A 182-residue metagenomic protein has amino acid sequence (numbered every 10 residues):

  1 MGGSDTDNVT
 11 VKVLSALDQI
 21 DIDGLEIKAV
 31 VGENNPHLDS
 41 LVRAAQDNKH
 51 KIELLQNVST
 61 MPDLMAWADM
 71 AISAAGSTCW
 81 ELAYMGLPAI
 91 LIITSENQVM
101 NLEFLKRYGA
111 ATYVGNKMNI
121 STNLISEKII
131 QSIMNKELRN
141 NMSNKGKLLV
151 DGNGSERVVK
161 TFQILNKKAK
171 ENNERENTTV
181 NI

Functional and structural regions predicted by a protein language model:
M1-I182: Nucleotide-activated sugar donor-binding and catalytic core shared by glycosyltransferases and related lipid-linked
